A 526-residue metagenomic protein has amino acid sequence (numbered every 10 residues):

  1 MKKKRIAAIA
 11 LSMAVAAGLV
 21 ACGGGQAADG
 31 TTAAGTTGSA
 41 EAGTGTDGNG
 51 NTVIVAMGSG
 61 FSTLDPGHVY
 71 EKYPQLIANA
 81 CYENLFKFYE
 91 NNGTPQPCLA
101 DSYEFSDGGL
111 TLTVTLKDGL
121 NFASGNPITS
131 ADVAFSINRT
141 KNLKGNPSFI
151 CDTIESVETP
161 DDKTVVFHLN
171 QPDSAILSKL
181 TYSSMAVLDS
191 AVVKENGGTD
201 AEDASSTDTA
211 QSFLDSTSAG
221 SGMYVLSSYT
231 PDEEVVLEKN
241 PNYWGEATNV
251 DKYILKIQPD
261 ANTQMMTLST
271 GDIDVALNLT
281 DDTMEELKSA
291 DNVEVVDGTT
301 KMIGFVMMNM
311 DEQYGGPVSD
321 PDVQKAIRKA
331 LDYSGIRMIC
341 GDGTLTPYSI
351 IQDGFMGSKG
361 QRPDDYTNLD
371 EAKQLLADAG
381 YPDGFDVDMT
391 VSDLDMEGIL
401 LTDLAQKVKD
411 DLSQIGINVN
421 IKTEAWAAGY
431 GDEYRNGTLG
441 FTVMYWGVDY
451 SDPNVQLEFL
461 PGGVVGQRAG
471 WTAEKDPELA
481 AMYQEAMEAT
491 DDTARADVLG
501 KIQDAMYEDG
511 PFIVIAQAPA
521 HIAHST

Functional and structural regions predicted by a protein language model:
V55, G125, M389, D411-G462 (+1 more regions): Periplasmic binding protein-like
A56-F105, N138, A219-G220: N-terminal lobe/hinge region of extracytoplasmic solute-binding protein
D65, G315-F355, L400, M506-V514: Periplasmic-binding protein-like
Y89-E90, S183-E246, K252: Gly/Pro-rich hinge or "lid" segments in bacterial periplasmic/extracellular proteins
E104, F149-A201: Surface-exposed binding/hinge segments that line and control ligand-binding clefts or catalytic entry sites
L110, K325, R337, N418-G429 (+1 more regions): Extracytoplasmic/peripheral linker and loop segments enriched in polar/acidic and small residues with frequent Thr/Pro
N240-E286: Ligand-site clamp/hinge motif
L345-D378, M396-D403: Structural transition elements
